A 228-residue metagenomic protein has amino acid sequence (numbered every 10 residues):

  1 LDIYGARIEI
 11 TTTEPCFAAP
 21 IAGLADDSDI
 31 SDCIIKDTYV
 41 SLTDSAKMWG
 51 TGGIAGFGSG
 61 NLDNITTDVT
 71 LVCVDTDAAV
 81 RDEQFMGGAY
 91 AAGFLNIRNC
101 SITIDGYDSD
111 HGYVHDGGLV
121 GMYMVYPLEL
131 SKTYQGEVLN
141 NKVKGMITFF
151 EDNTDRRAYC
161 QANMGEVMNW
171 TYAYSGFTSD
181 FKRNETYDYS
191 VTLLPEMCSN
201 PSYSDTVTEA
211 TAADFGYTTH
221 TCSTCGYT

Functional and structural regions predicted by a protein language model:
L1-M197: Predominantly extracellular/luminal carbohydrate-interaction, adhesion, and secreted-enzyme modules that are
E196-T228: Extracellular modular ligand-binding repeats in secreted and cell-surface proteins
